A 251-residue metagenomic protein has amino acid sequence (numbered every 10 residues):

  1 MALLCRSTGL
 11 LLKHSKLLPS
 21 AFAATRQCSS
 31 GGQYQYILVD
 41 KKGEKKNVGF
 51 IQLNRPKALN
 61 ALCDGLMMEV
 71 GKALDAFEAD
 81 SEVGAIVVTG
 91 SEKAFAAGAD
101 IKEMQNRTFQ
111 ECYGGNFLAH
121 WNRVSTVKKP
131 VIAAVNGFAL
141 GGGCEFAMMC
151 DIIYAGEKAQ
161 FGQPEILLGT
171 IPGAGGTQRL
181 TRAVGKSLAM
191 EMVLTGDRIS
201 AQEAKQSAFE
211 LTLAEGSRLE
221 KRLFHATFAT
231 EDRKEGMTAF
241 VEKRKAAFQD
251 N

Functional and structural regions predicted by a protein language model:
A2-S91: Conserved CoA-thioester-binding segment of acyl-CoA-metabolizing enzymes
G31, A58, D75, A79-E82 (+3 more regions): Glycine- (often His-adjacent) and acidic-residue-rich active-site loop that binds/positions the CoA thioester
I51, V70, V88, F146-A147 (+2 more regions): Hydrophobic alpha-helical segments that mediate membrane insertion or helix-helix packing
N54, V184, R218-L219: Alpha-helix N-cap/N′ positions at the starts of helices
G65, E69, N116, R123 (+2 more regions): Charged catalytic carboxylate motif
S125-Q206, E210-A214, A226, T230 (+2 more regions): Crotonase-fold acyl-CoA enzyme core
K245-N251: Short C-terminal tail/terminal secondary-structure segment of NAD(P)H-dependent dehydrogenase/reductase domains
